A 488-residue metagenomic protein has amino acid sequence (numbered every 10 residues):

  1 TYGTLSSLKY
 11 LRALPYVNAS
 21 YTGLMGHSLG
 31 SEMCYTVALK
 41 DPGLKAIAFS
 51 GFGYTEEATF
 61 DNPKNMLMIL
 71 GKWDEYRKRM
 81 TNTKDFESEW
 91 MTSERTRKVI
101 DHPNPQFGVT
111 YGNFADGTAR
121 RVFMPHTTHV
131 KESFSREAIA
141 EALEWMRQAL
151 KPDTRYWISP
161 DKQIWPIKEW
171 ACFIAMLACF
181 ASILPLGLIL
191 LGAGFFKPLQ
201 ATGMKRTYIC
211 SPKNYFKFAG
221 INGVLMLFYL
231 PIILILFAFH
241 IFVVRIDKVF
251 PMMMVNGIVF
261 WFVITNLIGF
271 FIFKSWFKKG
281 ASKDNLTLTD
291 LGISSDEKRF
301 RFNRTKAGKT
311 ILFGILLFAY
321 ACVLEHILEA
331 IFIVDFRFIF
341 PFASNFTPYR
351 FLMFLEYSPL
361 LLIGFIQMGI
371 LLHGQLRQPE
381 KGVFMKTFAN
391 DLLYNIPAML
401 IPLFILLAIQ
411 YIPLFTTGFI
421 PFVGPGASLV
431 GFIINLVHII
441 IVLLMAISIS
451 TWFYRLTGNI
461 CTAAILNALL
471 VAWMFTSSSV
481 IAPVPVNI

Functional and structural regions predicted by a protein language model:
T1-W165: Soluble extramembrane regions of membrane proteins in the secretory/endomembrane system
T36, P198-T202, S478, P485: Short alpha-helical interface elements
Q106, Q148, Q163, Q200 (+3 more regions): Residue-identity detector for glutamine
W145, M176, I189: Residues that form generic nucleotide/phosphate-binding pockets
D153-I183, A193-K217: Cytosolic-side membrane-insertion boundary helix
G220-I488: Alpha-helical transmembrane segments of integral membrane proteins
